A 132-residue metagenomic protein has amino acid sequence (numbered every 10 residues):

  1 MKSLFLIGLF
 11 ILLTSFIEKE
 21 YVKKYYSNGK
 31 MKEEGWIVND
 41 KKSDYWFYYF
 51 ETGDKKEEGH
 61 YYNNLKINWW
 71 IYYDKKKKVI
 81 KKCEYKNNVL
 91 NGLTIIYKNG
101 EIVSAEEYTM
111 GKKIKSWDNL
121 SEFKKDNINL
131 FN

Functional and structural regions predicted by a protein language model:
L4-L13: Sec-dependent N-terminal signal peptides
L12-N132: Glycine/tyrosine- and acidic-biased, solvent-exposed loop/turn segments at the edges of beta-strands
